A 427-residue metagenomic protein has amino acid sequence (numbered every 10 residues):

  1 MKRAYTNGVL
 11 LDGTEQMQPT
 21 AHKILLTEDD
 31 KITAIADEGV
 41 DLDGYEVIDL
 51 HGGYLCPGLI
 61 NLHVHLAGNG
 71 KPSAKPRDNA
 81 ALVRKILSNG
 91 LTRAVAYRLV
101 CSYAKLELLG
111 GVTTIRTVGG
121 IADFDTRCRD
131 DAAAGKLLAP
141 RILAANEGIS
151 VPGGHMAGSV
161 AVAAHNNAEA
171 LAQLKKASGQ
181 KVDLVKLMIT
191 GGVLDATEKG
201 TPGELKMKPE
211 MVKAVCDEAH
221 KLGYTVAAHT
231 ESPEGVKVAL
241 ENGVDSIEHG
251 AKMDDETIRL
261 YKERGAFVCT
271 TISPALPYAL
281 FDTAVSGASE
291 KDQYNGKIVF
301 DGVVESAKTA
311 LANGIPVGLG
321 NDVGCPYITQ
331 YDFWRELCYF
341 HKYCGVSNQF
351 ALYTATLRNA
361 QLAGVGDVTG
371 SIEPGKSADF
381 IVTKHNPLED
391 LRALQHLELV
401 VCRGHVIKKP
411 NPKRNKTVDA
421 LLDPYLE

Functional and structural regions predicted by a protein language model:
M1-K23, E28-D29, A36-E38, I86-S88 (+4 more regions): Active-site microenvironment of metallo-dependent hydrolases
G8, L25, D30, G52 (+15 more regions): Divalent metal-coordination and catalytic microenvironments
E38-C56, L91: Active-site metal-binding motif and surrounding structural segment of the metallo-beta-lactamase
Y54-D131: Metal-associated gating/positioning segment near the N- to mid-region
H63-K85, L143-S159, V212-K213, F281-T283: N-terminal small/glycine-rich loop or linker at the start of catalytic domains across soluble metabolic enzymes
I115-V238, S246: Histidine/acidic-residue-rich, glycine-tolerant segments that coordinate divalent metal ions
G191-V304, G318, G324-C325, G345-V346 (+1 more regions): Active-site core of metal-dependent hydrolases
K221, T225, K291, D301-N386: His/Asp/Glu-enriched, well-ordered alpha-helical/loop segment that forms or immediately abuts the divalent-metal
